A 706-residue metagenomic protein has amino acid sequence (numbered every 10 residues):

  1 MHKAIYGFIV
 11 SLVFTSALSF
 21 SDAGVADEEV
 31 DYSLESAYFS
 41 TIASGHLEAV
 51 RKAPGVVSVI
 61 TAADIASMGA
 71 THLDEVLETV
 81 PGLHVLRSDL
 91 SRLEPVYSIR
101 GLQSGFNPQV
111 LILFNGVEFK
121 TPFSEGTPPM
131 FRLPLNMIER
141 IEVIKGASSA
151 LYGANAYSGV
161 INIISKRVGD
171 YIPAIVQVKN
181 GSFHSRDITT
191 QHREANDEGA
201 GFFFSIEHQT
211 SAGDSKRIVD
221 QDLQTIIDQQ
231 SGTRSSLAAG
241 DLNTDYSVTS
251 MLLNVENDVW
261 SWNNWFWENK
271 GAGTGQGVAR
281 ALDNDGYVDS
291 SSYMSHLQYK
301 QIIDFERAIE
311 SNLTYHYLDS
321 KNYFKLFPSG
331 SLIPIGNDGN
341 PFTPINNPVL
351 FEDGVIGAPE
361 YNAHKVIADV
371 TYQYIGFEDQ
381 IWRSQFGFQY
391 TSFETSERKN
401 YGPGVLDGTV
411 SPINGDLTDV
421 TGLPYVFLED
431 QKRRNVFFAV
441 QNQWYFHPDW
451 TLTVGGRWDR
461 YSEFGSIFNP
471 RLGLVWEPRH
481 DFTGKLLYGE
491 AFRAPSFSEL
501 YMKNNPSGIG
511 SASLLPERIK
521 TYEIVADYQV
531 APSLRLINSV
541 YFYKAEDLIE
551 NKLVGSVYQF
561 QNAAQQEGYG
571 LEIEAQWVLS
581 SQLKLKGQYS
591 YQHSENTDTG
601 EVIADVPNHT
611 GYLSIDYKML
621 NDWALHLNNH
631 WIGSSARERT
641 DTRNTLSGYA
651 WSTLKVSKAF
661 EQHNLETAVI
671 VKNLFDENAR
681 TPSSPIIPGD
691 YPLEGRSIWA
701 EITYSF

Functional and structural regions predicted by a protein language model:
G24-A66, D74: Short, acidic, small-residue-rich periplasmic hinge/interaction motif at the N-terminus of Gram-negative outer-membrane
D31, I42, D74, E78-V117 (+1 more regions): Extracytoplasmic beta-strand/coil segments of soluble accessory domains associated with Gram-negative outer-membrane
V117-K145: Short acidic/polar hinge/loop motifs at secondary-structure boundaries that mediate gating or recognition
A150, N162, D170-Y171, K179 (+3 more regions): Periplasmic-side early beta-strands and strand-to-turn transitions of outer-membrane beta-barrels
R193, T249-M251, N269, V288 (+3 more regions): Conserved C-terminal beta-signal and adjacent last beta-strands/turns of outer-membrane beta-barrel proteins
N254-N269, S291-F464, V475, L534-V540 (+1 more regions): Face-selective signature of the C-terminal outer-membrane beta-barrel domain
V288-I302, F427-R433, E490-A545, K552-V578 (+3 more regions): Outer-membrane beta-barrel signature, preferentially recognizing the C-terminal barrel domain of Gram-negative
Y445-T451, V540-K544, N562-R639, F675 (+1 more regions): Gram-negative outer-membrane beta-barrel transporters
